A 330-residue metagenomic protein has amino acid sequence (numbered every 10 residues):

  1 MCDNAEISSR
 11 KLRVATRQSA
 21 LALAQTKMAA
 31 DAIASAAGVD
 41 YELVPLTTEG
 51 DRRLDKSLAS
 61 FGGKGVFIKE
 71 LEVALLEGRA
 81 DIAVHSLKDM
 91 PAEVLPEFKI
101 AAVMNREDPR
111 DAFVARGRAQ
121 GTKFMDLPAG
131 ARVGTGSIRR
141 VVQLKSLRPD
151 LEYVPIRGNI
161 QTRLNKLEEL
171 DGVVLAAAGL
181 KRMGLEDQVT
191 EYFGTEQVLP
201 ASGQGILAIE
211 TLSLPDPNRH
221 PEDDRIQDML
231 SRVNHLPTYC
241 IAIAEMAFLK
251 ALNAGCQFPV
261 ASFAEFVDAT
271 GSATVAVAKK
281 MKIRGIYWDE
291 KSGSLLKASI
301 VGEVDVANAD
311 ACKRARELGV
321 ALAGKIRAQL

Functional and structural regions predicted by a protein language model:
C2-L54, S60, V141, S146-L330: Small-molecule-sensing regulatory modules
K56-I82: Short, structured active-site "lid" loops
V73, F124-M125, N165: Alpha-helical segments flanking ligand/cofactor-binding loops in enzyme cores
A80-V84, D171-G172: Short, Asp-centered acidic motifs that coordinate Mg2+ and/or phosphate in catalytic or ligand-binding sites
D81, D89, P259-V260: Structured, non-catalytic alpha/beta "coupling" segments that mediate domain-domain communication and provide generic
L87-K88, P96-D150, L212-P215: A conserved helix-loop-strand patch within extracytoplasmic ligand-binding domains of the periplasmic binding
L87-M90, A178-L180: Short glycine-rich anion-binding loops that position phosphate/pyrophosphate groups of nucleotides and phosphorylated
